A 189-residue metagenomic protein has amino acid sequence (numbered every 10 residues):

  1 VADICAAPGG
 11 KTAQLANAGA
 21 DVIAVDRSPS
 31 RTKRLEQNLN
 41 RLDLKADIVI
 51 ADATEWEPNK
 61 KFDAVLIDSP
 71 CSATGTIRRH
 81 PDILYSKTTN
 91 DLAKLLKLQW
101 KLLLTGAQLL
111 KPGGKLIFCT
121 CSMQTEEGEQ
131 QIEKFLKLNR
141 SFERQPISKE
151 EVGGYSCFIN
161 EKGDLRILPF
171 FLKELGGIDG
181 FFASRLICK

Functional and structural regions predicted by a protein language model:
V1-K189: S-adenosylmethionine
